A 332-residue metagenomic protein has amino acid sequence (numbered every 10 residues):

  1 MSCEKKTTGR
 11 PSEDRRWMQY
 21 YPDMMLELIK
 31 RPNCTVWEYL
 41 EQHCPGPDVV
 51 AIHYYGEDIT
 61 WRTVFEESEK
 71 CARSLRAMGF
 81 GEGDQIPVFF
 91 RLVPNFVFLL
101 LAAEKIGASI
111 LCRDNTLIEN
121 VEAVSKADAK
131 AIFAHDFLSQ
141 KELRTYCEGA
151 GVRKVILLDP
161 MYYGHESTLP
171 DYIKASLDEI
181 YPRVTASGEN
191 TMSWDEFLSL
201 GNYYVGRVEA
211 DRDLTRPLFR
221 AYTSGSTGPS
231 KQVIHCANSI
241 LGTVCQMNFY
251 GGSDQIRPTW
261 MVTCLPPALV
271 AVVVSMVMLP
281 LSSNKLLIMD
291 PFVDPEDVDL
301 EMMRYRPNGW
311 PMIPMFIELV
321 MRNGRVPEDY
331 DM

Functional and structural regions predicted by a protein language model:
M1-I59, T63-M78, E82, I106 (+4 more regions): N-lobe entry segment of adenylate-forming
L40-E41, R76, P94-C112, V121 (+2 more regions): Hydrophobic alpha-helical segments in the ANL/AMP-binding
Y54-D58, C71-L117, T263-P266: Conserved AMP-binding/adenylate-forming
T60-R62, E209, L218-V244: Conserved AMP-binding A3 loop
F65-K70, L198-V205, V233-D254, I317: Conserved structural elements of the adenylate-forming
G107, L241-W260, P267-P311, M315-E318 (+1 more regions): Conserved AMP-binding/adenylation subdomain of ANL enzymes
I132-R144, P160-Y163, L265, P307-M332: Adenylate-forming
L169, K174-Y222, P229, S253-W260: Conserved pre-ATP/AMP-binding loop-to-beta segment of ANL
